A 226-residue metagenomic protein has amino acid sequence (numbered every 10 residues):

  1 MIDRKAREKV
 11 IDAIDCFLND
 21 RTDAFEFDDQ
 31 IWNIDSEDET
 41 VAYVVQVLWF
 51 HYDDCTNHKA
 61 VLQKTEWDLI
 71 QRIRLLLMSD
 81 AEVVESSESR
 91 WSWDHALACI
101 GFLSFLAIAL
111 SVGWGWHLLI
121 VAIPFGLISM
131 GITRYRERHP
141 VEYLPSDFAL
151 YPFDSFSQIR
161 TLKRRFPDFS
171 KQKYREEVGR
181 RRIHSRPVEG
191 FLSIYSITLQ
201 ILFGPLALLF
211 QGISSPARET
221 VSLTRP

Functional and structural regions predicted by a protein language model:
M1-P226: Acidic, Ser/Pro/Thr-rich low-complexity regulatory regions and the short amphipathic helical interaction modules they
